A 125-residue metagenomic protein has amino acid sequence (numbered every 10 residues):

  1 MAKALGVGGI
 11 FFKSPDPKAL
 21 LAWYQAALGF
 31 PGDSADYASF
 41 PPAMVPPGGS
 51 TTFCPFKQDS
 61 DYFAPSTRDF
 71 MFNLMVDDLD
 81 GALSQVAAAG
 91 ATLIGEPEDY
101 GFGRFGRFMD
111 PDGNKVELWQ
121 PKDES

Functional and structural regions predicted by a protein language model:
M1-G9, A35, L83-S125: Vicinal oxygen chelate
A2-L5, F11-F53, A88: Core segments of cupin and vicinal oxygen chelate
G9, S50-F53, D69-M71, G103: Structural motif
L28-P31, M75, E96-E98: Short linear motifs in intrinsically disordered
G29-R68, F108-P111, K115-P121: Conserved short beta-strand elements that form part of the metal-binding/catalytic scaffold of enzyme active sites
P65-V86, A91: Mid-chain, well-packed structural core segment of small domains
